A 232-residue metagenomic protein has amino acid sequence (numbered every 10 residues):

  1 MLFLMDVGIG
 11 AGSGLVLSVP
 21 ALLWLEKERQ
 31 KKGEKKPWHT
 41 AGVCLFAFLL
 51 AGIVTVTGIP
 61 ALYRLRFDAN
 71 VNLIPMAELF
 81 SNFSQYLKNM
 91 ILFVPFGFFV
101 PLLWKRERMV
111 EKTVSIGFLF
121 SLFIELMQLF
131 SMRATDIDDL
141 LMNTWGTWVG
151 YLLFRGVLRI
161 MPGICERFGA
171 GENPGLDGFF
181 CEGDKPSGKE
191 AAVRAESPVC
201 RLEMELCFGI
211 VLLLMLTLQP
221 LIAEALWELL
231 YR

Functional and structural regions predicted by a protein language model:
M1-L126, F130-M132, L152-R232: Bulky hydrophobic segments
A69, L141-M142: Residue-level detector of alpha-helical recognition elements and their boundaries
S131-A134, W145: A ubiquitous, low-specificity "background" feature that marks scattered single residues across proteins without
T135-L141: Loop-to-transmembrane alpha-helix initiation sites
